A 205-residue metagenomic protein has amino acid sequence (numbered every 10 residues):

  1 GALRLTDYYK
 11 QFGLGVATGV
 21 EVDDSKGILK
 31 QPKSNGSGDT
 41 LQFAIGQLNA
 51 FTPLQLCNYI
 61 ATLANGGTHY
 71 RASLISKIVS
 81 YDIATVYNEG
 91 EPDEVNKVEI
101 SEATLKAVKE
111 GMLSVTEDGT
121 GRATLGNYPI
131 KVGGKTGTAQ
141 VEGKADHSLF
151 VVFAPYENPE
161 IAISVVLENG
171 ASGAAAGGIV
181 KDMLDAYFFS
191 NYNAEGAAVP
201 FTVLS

Functional and structural regions predicted by a protein language model:
G1-E168, V203-S205: Beta-lactam-recognizing serine transpeptidase/beta-lactamase-like catalytic domain environment
L56, S172-K181: Short, charged, low-complexity patches
T85, G90-D93, I179-S205: Short, gly/Ser/Thr-rich active-site loops of penicillin-recognizing serine hydrolases
